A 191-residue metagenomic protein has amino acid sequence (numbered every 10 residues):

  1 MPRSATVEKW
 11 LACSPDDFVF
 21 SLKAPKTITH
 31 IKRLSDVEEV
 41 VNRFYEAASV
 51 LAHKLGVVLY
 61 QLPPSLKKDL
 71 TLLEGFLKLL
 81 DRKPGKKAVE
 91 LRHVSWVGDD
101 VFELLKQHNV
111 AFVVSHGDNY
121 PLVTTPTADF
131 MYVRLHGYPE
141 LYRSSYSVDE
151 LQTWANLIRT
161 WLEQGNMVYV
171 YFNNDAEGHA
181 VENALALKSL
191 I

Functional and structural regions predicted by a protein language model:
M1-I191: Residues lining hydrophobic/aromatic ligand-binding pockets adjacent to catalytic sites
